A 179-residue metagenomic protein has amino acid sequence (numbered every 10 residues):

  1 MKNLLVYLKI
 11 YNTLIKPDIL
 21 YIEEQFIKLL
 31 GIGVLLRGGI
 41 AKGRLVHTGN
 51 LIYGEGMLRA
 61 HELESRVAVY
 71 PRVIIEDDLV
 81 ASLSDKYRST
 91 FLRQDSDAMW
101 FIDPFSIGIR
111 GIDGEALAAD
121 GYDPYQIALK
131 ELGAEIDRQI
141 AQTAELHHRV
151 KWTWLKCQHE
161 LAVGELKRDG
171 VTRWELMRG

Functional and structural regions predicted by a protein language model:
M1: Active-site acidic/histidine clusters and adjacent loop/turn architecture that either coordinate catalytic ions
L4-G38, E55-A68: Alpha-helical scaffold within the catalytic cores of cyclic-nucleotide enzymes
K9, T48-E55, S84-K86: A short acidic (Asp/Glu
N12-K16, N50, A119, D123: Charge-dense, low-complexity intrinsically disordered segments
L35-A41, R72-E76: A structural signal for short, well-ordered beta-strand segments and their strand-loop junctions that often border
V69-G179: Intrinsically disordered, glycine/charged-rich C-terminal tails and inter-domain linkers that flank nucleotidyl cyclase
